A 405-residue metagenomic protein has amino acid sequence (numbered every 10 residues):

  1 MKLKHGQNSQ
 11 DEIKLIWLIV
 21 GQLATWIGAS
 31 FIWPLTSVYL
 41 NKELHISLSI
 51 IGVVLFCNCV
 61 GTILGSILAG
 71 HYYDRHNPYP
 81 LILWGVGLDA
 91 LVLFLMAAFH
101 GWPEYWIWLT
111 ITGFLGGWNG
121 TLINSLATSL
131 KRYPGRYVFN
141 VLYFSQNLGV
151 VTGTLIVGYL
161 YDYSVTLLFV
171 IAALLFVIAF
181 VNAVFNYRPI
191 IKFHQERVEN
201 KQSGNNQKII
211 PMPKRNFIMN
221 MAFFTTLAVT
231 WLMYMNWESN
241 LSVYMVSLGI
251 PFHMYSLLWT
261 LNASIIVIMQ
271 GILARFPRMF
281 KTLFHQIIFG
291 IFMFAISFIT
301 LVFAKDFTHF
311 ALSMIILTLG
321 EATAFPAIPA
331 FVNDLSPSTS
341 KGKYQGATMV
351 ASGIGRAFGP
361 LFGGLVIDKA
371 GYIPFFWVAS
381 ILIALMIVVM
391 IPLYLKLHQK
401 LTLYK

Functional and structural regions predicted by a protein language model:
M1-E12, P189-T225: Juxtamembrane intracellular "pre-TM" segments in multi-pass secondary transporters
N8-C59, M219-W259: Helix-loop boundary and gating motifs at the non-cytosolic
L64-H100: Conserved MFS/SLC helix-loop-helix module at the cytosolic interface between two early adjacent transmembrane helices
G65-N77, Y161, M269-T282: Helix-to-loop junctions at the C-terminal end of transmembrane segments in multipass secondary transporters
R75-V86, R278-I291: Cytoplasmic membrane-interface "Motif A"-like loop-to-helix N-cap segments of 12-TM Major Facilitator Superfamily
V92, P103-T112, T308-I316: Paired small-residue
T110-Q146: Cytoplasmic helix-loop-helix junction between adjacent transmembrane helices in 12-TM secondary transporters
L168-F185, F376-P392: Symmetry-related core transmembrane helices of the 12-TM Major Facilitator Superfamily/SLC fold
